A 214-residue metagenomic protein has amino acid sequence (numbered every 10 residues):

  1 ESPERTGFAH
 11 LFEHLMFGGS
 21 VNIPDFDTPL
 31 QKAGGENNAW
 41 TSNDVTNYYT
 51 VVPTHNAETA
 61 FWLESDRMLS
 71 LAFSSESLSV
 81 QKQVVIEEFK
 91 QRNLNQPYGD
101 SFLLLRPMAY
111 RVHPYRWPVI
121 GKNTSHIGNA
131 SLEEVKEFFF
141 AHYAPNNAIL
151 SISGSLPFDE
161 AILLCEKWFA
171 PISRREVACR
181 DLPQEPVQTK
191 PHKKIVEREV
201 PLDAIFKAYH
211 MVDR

Functional and structural regions predicted by a protein language model:
E1-V51, W117-G121: M16/MPP (pitrilysin/insulinase) zinc-metallopeptidase core fold and M16-derived inactive scaffolds
T6, D25, L30-K32, S42-V45 (+5 more regions): Short, solvent-exposed loop/turn segments at the edges of secondary structure
L15, G19-S20, A60, R92-P145 (+1 more regions): Scaffold signal of the M16-like zinc-metallopeptidase fold and its non-catalytic homologs
G18-S20, V51-K82: M16/insulysin-pitrilysin zinc metalloprotease superfamily fold
T28-K32, A72-K90, P157, E176-K190: Acidic/histidine-enriched alpha-helical segments
V45-Y49, I86, K90, K122-T124 (+1 more regions): Conserved short loop/turn motifs at secondary-structure junctions
R111-V112, R116, P145, I149-D213: An aromatic/glycine/proline-enriched structural segment found at the starts of mature extracellular/organellar domains
